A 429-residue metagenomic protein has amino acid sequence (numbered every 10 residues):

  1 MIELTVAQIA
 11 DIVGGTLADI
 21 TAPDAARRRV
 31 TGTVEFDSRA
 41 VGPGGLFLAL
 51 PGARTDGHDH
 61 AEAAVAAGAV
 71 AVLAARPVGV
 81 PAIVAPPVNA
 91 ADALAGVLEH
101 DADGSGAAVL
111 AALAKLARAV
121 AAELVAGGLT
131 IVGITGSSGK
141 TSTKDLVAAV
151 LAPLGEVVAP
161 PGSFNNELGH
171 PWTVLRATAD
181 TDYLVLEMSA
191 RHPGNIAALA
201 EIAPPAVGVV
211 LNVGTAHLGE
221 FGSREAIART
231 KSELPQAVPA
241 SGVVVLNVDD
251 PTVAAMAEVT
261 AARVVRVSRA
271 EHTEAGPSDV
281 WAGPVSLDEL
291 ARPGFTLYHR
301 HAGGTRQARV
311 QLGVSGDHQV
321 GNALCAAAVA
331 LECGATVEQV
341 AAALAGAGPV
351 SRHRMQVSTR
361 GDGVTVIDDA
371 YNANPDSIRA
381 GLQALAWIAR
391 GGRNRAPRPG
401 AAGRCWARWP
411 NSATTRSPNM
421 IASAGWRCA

Functional and structural regions predicted by a protein language model:
M1-G133, T143-A149, P153, R352-R354: Short, basic phosphate-binding NTP loop
F36-D37, A49-P51, A159-P161, L186-E187 (+4 more regions): Thr-Gly-centered strand-to-loop micro-motif
G44, A75, G79-P81, G127 (+3 more regions): Acidic, Mg2+-coordinating active-site environments of NTP-dependent enzymes
G52-T55, E62, S351-H353, A370-A429: Active-site beta-alpha connecting loops in nucleotide-dependent enzymes
A61, V65-A66, A200-E201, C428: Non-catalytic positions within long, well-ordered alpha-helices that form the structural scaffold/packing of enzyme
L94, L98-V248, T252-T260: Phosphate-binding loop of NTP-binding sites
